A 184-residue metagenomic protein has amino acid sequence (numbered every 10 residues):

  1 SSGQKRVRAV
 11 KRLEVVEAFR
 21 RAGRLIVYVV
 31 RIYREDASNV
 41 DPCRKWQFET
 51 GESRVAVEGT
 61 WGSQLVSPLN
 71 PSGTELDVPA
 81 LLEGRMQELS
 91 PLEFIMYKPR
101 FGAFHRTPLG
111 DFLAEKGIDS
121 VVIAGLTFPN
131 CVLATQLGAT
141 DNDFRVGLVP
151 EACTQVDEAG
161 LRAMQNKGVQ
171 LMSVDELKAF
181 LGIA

Functional and structural regions predicted by a protein language model:
S1-R6: Short glycine-enriched, charge-decorated loop/helix-capping segments at active-site entrances that position
L13-K116: Active-site alpha/beta core segments
L25, D119, D141, R145 (+1 more regions): Residue-level detector of anion-binding/catalytic polar loops
M96, G168-F180: Short acidic-hydrophobic, aromatic-tinged amphipathic segments that line or gate anion-handling sites
S120-L126, D143-E158: A short glycine-rich beta-strand->turn/loop micro-motif centered on a GG-aromatic cluster
F128-T135: Short glycine/serine/threonine-rich phosphate/pyrophosphate-binding segments that cradle anionic phosphate groups
Q155-V169: Active-site-proximal loop->helix
